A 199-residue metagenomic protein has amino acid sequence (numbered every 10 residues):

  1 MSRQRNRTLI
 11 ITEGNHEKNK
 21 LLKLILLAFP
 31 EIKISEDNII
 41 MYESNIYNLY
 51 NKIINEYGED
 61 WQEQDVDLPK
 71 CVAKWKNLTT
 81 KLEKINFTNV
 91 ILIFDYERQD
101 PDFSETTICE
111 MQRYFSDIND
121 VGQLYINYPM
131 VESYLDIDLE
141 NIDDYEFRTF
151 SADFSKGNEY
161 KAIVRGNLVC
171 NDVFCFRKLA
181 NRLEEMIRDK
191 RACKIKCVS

Functional and structural regions predicted by a protein language model:
S2-R5, N19, K23-S199: C-terminal accessory helical subdomains adjacent to catalytic cores in phosphodiester- and nucleotide-handling enzymes
L9-I11: Conserved beta-strand elements of the Class I
E13-G14, L92: Short, conserved catalytic/metal-binding motifs centered on acidic residues
